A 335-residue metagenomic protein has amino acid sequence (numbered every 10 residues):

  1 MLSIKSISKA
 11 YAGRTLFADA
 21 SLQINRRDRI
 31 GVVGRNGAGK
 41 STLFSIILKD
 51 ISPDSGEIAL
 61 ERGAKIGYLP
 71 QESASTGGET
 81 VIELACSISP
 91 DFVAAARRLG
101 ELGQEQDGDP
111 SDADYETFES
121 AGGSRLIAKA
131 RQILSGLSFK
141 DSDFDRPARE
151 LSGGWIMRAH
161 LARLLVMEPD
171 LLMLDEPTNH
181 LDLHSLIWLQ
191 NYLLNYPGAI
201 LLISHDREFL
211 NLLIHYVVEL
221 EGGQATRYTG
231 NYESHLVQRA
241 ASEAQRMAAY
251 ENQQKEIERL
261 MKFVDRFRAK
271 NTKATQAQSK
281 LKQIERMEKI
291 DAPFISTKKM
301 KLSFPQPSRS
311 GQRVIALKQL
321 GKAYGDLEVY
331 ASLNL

Functional and structural regions predicted by a protein language model:
M1-Y250, K299-L335: ABC ATP-binding cassette signature C-motif
Q238-F263, F267-P293: Intracellular alpha-helical coupling/juxtamembrane segments of multi-pass membrane proteins
